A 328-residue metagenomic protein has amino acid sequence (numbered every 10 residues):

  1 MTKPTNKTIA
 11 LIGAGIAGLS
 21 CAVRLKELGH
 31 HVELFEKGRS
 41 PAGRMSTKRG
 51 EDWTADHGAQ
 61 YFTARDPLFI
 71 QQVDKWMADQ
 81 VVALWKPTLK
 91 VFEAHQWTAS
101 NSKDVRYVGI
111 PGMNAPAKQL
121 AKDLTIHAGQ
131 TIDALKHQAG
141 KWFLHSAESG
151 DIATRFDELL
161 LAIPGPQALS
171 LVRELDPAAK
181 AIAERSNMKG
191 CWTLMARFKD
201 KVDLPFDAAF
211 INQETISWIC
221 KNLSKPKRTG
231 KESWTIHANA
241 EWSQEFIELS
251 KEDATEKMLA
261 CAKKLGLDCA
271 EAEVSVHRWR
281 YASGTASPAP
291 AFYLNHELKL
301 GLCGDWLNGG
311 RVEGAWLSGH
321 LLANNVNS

Functional and structural regions predicted by a protein language model:
K7-L34, A323, N327: N-terminal Rossmann-like FAD-binding beta1-loop-alpha1 element of flavoenzymes
K26-G50: Glycine-rich FAD pyrophosphate-binding loop
A42, E51, I152-F206, D268-C269: Central helical "cap/lid" subdomain
T47-L89: N-terminal FAD cofactor-binding segment of flavoenzymes
Y61-P67, W97-Q119, E248-A254: Short beta-strand to alpha-helix junction loop
A128-F143: A conserved short coil-to-beta-strand element within the FAD-binding core of flavoproteins
M195-F246, D253, K257-G266: Active-site substrate-recognition segment that forms the wall of the catalytic cavity or substrate channel
A262-L298: Flavin (FAD/FMN) cofactor-binding core of flavoprotein oxidoreductases
